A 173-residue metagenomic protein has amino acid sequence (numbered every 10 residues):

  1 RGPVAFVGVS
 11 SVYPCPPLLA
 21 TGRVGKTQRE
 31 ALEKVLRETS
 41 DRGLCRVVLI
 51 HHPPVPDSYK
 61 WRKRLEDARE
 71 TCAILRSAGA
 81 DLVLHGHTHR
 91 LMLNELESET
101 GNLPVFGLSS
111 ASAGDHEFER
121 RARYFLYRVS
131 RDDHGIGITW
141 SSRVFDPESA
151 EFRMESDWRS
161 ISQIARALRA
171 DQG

Functional and structural regions predicted by a protein language model:
R1-G43, K60, R64-E70: Binuclear metal-dependent hydrolase catalytic cores centered on His/Asp/Glu-rich metal-binding motifs
V9, L32, V48-H51, H87 (+1 more regions): Divalent metal-coordination and catalytic microenvironments
Y13, P54, H89-R90: Active-site-proximal loop/turn and secondary-structure-junction residues that shape catalytic pockets, frequently
T39-D57: Short acidic, glycine-rich surface-loop motifs adjacent to enzyme active sites
D41-C45, A80, G135-G137: A general structural motif
K60-H134: Conserved beta-sheet core of the metallophosphoesterase superfamily
V129-G173: A short C-terminal boundary segment appended to hydrolase-like catalytic domains
